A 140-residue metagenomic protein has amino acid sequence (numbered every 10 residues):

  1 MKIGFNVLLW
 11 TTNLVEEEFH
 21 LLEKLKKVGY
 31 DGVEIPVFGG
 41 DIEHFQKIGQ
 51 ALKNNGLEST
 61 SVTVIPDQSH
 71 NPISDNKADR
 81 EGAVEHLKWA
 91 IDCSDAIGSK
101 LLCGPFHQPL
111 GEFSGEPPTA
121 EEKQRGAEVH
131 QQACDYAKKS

Functional and structural regions predicted by a protein language model:
M1-K2, S140: Short beta-strand/loop segments at the ligand-binding rim of alpha/beta enzyme cores
I3-V7, V33-I35, S59-V64, L102-G104: Hydrophobic faces of well-ordered beta-strands that scaffold small-molecule active sites in alpha/beta enzyme cores
F5, L25, V33, L52 (+3 more regions): Conserved, mostly hydrophobic/aromatic
L9-L14, L22, K27-Y30: N-terminal binding-site loop/beta-alpha segment at the start of enzyme catalytic domains that lines or forms
W10-E16, I35-K47, N71-P72, L110-S114: Acidic-and-aromatic substrate-binding clefts and catalytic sites of carbohydrate-active enzymes
H20-K27, I42-T63, W89-G98, Q131-K139: Acidic (Asp/Glu)-rich catalytic clusters
I65-S69: Flexible loop/hinge segments that line or gate small-molecule binding clefts
I73-S140: Active-site acidic/histidine proton-transfer and metal-coordination neighborhood in alpha/beta enzyme cores
